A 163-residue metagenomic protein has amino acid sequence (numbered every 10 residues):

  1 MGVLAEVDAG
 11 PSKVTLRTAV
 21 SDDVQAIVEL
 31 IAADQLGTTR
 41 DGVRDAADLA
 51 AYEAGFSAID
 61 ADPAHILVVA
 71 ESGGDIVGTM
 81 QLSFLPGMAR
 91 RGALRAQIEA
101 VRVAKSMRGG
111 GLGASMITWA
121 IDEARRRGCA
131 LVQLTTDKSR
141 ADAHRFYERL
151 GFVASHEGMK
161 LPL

Functional and structural regions predicted by a protein language model:
T15-E29: A short beta-loop-alpha structural element at the N-terminal edge of CoA-dependent acyl/N-acetyltransferase catalytic
S21, A32-G55: Conserved GNAT-fold acetyl-CoA-binding loop/helix
S57-V69, Q97: A short helix-loop-beta-strand connector motif used in the catalytic cores of GNAT acetyltransferases and, in some
V69, D75-F84, R102: Conserved beta-strand in the GNAT
G87-I98, R108, A154-S155: A conserved beta-turn-beta hairpin within the catalytic core of GNAT-like acetyltransferases that forms part
A100-V103, G109-D122, R145, R149: Conserved acetyl-CoA-binding loop-helix of GNAT-fold acetyltransferases
I117, A124-T136: Conserved GNAT acetyl-CoA-binding A-motif
Q133-A143, K160-L163: Conserved beta-strand-loop-alpha-helix junction that forms the acyl-donor binding cleft
